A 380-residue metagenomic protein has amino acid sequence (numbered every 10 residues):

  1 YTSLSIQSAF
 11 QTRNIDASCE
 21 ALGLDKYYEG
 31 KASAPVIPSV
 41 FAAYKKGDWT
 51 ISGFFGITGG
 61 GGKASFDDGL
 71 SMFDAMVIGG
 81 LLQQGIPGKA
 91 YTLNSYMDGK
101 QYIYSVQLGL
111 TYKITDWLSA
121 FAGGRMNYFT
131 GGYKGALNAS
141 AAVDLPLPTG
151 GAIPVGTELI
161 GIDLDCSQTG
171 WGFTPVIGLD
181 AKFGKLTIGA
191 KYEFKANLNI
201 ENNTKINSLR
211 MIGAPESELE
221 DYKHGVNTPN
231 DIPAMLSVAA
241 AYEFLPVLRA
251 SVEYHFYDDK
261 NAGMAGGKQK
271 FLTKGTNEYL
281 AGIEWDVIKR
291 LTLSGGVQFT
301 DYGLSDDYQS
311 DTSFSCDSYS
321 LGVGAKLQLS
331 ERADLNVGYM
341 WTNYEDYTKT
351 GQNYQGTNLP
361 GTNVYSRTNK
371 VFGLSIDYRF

Functional and structural regions predicted by a protein language model:
T2-A64: Glycine-rich, N-terminal phosphate-binding loop and its surrounding beta-alpha-beta segment
I37-F380: Outer-membrane beta-barrel porins/channels
